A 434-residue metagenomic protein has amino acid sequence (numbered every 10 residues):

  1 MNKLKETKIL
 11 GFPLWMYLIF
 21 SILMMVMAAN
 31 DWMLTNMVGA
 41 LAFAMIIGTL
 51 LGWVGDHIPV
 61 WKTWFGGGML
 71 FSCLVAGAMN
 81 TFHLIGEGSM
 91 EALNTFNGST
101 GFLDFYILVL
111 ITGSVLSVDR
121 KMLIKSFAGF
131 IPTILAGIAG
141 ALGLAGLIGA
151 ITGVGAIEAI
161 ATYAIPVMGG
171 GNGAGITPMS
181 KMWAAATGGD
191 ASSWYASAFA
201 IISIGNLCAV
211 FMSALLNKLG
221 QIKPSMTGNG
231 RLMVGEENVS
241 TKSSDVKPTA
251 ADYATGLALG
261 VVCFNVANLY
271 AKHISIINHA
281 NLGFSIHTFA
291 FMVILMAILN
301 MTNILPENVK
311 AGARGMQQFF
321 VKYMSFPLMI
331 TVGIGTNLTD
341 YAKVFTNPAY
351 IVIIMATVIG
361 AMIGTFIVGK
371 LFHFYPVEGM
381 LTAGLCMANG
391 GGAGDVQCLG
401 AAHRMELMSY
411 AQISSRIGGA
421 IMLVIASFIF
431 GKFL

Functional and structural regions predicted by a protein language model:
G11, I19-L23, V109-L110, A349-L434: C-terminal transmembrane helix pair
I19-W32, I47, A200-L305: Membrane-embedded hairpin module used as a gating/binding unit in multi-pass transport and secretion proteins
W32-I46, N94-V109, I160-I165, G283-L295 (+4 more regions): Structural signature of hydrophobic alpha-helical transmembrane segments
A78-N94, S114-K125, G146-E158, L305-N308 (+1 more regions): Transmembrane alpha-helix boundary signature
T95-F105, S114-L147, I202, G256-L257 (+4 more regions): Entry/N-cap segments of selected transmembrane alpha helices and their immediately preceding amphipathic helices
G146-A156, I202-T241, I367-P376, I417-L434: Juxtamembrane and boundary regions of transmembrane helices in multi-pass small-molecule transporters and channels
G155-A200, I204, L216, G230-G235 (+1 more regions): Alpha-helical membrane segments and immediately flanking helix-loop junctions that form or couple to the substrate/ion
L259-I359, G364: Transmembrane helical segments that form the transport core of multi-pass membrane transport proteins
